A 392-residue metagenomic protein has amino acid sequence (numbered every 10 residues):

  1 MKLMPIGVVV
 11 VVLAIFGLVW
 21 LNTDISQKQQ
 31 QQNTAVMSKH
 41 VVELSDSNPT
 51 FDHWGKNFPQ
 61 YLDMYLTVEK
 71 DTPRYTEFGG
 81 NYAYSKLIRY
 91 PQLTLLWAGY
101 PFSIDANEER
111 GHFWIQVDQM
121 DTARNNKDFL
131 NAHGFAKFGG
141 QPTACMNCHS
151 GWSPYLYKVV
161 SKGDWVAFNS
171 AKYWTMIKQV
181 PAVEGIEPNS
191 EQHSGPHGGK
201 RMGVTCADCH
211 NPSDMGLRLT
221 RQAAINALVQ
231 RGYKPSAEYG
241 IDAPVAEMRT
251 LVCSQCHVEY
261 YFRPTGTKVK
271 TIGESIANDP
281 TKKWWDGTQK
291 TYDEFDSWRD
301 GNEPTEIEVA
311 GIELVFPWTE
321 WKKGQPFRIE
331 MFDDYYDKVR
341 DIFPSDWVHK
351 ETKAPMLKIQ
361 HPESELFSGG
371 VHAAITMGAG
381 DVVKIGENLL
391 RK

Functional and structural regions predicted by a protein language model:
M4-V8, V19-E108, K158-M202, S213-K392: Primarily the internal scaffold of c-type cytochrome electron-transfer domains, especially repeated/multiheme c-type
A14-F16: Hydrophobic core segments of alpha-helical transmembrane domains in multi-pass membrane transport and ion-translocation
L96-A144, S161, P196-G198: Long, charge-dense tracts
P142-C148, W152: Long, structured ligand/cofactor-binding scaffold of large enzymes
H149, H210, H257: Detector for the Zn2+-coordinating histidines of canonical Cys2His2
S153-Y157: Short active-site-adjacent helix-start/loop capping segments
V204-A207: Cysteine-rich micro-motifs
